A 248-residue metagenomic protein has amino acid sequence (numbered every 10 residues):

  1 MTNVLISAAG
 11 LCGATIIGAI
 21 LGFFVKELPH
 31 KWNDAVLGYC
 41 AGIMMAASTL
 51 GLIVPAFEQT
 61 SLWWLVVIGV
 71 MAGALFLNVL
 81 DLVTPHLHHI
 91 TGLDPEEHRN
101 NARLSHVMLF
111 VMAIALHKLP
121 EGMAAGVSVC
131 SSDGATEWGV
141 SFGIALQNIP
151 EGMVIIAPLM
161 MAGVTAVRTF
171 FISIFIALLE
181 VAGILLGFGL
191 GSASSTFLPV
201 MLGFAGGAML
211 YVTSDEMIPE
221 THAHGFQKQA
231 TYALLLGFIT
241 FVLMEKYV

Functional and structural regions predicted by a protein language model:
M1-V248: Intrinsically disordered, metal-sensing/regulatory segments
